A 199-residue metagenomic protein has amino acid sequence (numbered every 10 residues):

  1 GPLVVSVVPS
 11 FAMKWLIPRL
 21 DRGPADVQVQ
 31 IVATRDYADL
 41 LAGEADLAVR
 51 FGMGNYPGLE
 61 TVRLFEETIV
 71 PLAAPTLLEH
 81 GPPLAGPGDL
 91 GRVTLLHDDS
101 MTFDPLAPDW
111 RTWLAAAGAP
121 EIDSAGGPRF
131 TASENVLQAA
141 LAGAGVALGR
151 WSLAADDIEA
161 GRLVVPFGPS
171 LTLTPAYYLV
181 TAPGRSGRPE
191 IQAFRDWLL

Functional and structural regions predicted by a protein language model:
P2-P57: Central regulatory/effector-binding core of bacterial HTH transcription factors
V4, G127-R129, Y178-V180: Short aromatic/hydrophobic contact patches that present stacked aromatics for nucleic-acid/ligand binding
S6, L72, L148, V180-A182: Short hydrophobic/aromatic beta-strand micro-patches that form the beta-sheet surface supporting nucleotide- or nucleic
P9, S100, T181-G184: Short loop or secondary-structure boundary microenvironments that flank and position key functional residues
W15, W110-W113, W197: Signature tryptophan residues that serve as conserved aromatic anchors
A42, G54-A144, G149-L173: C-terminal regulatory
P166-L199: A late-sequence structural motif
